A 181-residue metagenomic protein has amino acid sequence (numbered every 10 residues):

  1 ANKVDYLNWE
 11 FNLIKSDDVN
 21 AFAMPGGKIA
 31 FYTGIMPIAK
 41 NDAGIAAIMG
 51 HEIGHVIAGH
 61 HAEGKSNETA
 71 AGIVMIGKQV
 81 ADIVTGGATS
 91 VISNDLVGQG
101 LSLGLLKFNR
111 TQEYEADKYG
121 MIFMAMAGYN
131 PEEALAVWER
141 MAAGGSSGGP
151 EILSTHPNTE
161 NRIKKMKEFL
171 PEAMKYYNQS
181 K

Functional and structural regions predicted by a protein language model:
A1-K181: A Zn2+-metalloprotease active-site environment signal
